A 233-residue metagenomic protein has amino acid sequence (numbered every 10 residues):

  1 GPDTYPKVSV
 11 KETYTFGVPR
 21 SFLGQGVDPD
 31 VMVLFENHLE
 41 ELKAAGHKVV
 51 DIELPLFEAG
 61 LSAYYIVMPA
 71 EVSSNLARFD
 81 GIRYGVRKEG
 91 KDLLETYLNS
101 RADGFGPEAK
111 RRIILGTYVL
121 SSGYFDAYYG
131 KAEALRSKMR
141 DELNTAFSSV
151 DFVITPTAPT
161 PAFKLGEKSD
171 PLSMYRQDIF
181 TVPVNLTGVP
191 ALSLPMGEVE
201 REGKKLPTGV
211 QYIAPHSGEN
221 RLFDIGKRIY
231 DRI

Functional and structural regions predicted by a protein language model:
G1, Q25-P55, A77, G85-K88: Acidic-enriched catalytic cores of C-N bond-cleaving enzymes acting on peptides and small amides
G1-L34, H38, L93-N99: A short helix-breaking turn/cap at a secondary-structure junction
T13-T15, P19-F22, I52-Y65, L94 (+1 more regions): Flexible, acidic loop-helix segments that line cofactor/substrate-binding pockets
R20-L23, L54-E58, P69, D80-R83 (+2 more regions): Glycine-rich beta-alpha junction loops
D28-D30, L61-Y64, L165-G166, L206-G209: Short acidic, glycine/serine/threonine-rich loops at helix termini
M32-E36, P69, R140, Q177: Generic non-transmembrane alpha-helix signal with a bias for helix starts/N-cap capping motifs
E41-A44, V49, R78, R87-I233: Glycine-rich, small-residue loops and helix-cap segments that act as flexible hinges at active-site edges
S62-N75: Charged, often glycine-rich, active-site loop that binds/positions anionic groups
